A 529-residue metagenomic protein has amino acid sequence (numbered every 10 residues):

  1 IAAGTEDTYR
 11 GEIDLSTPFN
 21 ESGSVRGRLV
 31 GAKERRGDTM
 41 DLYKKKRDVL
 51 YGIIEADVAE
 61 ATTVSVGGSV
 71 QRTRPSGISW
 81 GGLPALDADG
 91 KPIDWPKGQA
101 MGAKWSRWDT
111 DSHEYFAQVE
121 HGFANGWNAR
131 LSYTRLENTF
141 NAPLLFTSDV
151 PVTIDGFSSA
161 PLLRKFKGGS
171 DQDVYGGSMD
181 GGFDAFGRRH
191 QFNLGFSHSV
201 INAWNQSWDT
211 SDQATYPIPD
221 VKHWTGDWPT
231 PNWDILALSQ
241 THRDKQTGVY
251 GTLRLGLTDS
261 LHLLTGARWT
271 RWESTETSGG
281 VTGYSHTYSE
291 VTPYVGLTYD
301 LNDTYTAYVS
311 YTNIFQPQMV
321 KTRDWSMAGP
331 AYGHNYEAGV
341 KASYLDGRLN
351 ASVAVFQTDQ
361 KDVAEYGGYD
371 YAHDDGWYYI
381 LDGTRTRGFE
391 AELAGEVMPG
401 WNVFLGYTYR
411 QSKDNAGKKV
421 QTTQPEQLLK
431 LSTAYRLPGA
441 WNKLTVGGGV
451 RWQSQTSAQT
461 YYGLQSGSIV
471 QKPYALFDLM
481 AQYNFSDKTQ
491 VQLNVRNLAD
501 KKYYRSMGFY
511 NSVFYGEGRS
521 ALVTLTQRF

Functional and structural regions predicted by a protein language model:
I1-G52, V58-T62, H113, L349: Outer-membrane beta-barrel translocator/receptor signature
T17, Q118-T134, N138-F146, A307 (+4 more regions): Membrane-embedded beta-barrel scaffold of Gram-negative outer-membrane proteins
G23-V25, A61-V64, G126-A129, G187 (+6 more regions): Repeated loop/turn-to-beta-strand initiation elements of outer-membrane beta-barrel proteins
E34-D38, I53-G122, E137-S170, A214-L238 (+4 more regions): Acidic/polar loop-and-plug regions of large Gram-negative outer-membrane beta-barrel proteins
E55-A59, T63, S170, G187-I201 (+3 more regions): Structural signature of Gram-negative outer-membrane beta-barrels, strongest in the C-terminal barrel of TonB-dependent
Y115-N138, P161-S278: Face-selective signature of the C-terminal outer-membrane beta-barrel domain
D259-S260, Q357-D359, Y379-Y461, A499 (+2 more regions): Gram-negative outer-membrane beta-barrel transporters
D359, W452-Y461, Q482-F529: C-terminal beta-signal and adjacent terminal beta-strands/loops of Gram-negative outer-membrane beta-barrel proteins
